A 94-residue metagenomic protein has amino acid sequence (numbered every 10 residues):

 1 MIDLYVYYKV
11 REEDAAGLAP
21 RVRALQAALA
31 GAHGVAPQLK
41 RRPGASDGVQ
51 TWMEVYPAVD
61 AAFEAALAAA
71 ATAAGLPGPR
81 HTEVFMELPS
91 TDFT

Functional and structural regions predicted by a protein language model:
M1-A68, M86-T94: Short S/T/G/P-rich N-terminal loop/turn motif that feeds into the first structured element of a domain
V35, A73-E87: Conserved short beta-strand edge segments in small beta-sheet-based binding/regulatory domains
